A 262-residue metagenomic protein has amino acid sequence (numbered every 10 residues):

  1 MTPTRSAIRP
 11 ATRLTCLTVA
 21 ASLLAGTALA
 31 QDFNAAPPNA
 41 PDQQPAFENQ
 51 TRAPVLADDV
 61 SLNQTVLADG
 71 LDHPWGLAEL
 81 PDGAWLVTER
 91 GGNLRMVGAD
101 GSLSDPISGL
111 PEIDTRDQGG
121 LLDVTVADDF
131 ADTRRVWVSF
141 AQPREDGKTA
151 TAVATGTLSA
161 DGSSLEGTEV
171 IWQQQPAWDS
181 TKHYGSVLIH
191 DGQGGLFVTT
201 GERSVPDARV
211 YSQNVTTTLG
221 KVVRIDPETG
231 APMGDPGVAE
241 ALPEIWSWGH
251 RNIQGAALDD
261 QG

Functional and structural regions predicted by a protein language model:
T2-L29: Gram-negative bacterial Sec-dependent N-terminal signal peptides
A30-D207, G255, G262: Acidic, Gly/Ser/Thr-rich repeat motifs that build Ca2+-stabilized beta-propeller blades
T151-D161, S212-P227: Beta-propeller blade signature
G192-V198, L219, V223-M233: A structural motif
E202-A208, G237-A241, G249-N252: Flexible glycine/proline-enriched surface loops and loop-helix/loop-strand junctions
P206-T217, P232: Acidic/polar, solvent-exposed loop segments in beta-strand-rich repeat domains
Y211, P227, A231-A241: Short pre-catalytic segments that frame enzyme active sites
L242-G262: Repeat-solenoid scaffold signature
